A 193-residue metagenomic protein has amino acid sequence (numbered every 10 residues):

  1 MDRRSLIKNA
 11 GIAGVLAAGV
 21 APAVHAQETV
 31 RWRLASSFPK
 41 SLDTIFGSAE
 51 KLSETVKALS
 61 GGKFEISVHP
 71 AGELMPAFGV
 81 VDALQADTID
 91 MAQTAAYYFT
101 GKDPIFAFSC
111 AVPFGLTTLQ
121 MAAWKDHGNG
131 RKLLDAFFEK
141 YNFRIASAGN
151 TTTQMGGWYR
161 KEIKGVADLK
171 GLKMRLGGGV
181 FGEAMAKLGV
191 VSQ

Functional and structural regions predicted by a protein language model:
M1-G14: N-terminal secretory signal peptides and thylakoid transit peptides that target proteins across membranes
G11-H25: Sec-dependent N-terminal signal peptides of Gram-negative exported proteins
A21-S36, K57-E65, E139, E162-K173: Immediate post-signal peptide segment of exported/extracytoplasmic ligand-binding proteins
R33-E50, A71-M75: Extracytoplasmic "Venus flytrap"
L42-S67, G179, E183-A184: Short, polar/charged alpha-helical segment
S53-E54, Q85, A95-S192: Contiguous mixed-secondary-structure segments that line small-molecule binding/active-site clefts of soluble domains
H69-D82, G177-V180, S192-Q193: Short helix-initiation/N-cap motifs at beta->coil->alpha
D90-Q93: Short, Asp-centered acidic motifs that coordinate Mg2+ and/or phosphate in catalytic or ligand-binding sites
